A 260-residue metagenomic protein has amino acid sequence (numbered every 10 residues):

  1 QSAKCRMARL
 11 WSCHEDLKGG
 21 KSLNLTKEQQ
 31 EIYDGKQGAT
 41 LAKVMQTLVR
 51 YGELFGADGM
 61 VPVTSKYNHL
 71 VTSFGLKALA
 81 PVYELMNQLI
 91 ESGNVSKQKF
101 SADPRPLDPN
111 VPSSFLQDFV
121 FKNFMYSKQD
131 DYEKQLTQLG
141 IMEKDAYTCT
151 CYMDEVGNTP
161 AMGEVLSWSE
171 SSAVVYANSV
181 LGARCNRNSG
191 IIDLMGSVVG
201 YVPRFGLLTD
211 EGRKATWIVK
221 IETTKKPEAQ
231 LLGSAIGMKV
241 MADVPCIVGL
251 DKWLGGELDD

Functional and structural regions predicted by a protein language model:
L10-D260: Non-transmembrane, aqueous-exposed alpha-helical and coiled segments at domain scale
